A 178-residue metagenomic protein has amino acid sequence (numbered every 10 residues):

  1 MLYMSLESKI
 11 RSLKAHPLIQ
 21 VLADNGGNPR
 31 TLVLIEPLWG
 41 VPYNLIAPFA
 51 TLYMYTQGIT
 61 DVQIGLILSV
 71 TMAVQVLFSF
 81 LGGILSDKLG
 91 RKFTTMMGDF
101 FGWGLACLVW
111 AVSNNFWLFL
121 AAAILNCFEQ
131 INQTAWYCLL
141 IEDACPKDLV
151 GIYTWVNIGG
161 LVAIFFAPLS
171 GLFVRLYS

Functional and structural regions predicted by a protein language model:
A15-A73: Helix-loop boundary and gating motifs at the non-cytosolic
P37, A106, W117-I131: Hydrophobic core of transmembrane alpha-helices in multi-pass small-molecule transporters, especially MFS/SLC-type
L52, T56, F166-S178: Transmembrane alpha-helix termini and helix-breaking/packing motifs in multi-pass membrane transporters
M72-F80, I164-F165: Residue-level signature of mid-helix packing/kink "hotspots" within the transmembrane helices of 12-pass Major
S79-G90, R175: Helix-to-loop junctions at the C-terminal end of transmembrane segments in multipass secondary transporters
F93-L108: Structural signature of the two symmetry-related core transmembrane helices
I124-I158: Cytoplasmic helix-loop-helix junction between adjacent transmembrane helices in 12-TM secondary transporters
T154-G171: Glycine-rich segments within core transmembrane alpha-helices of 12-TM secondary carriers
